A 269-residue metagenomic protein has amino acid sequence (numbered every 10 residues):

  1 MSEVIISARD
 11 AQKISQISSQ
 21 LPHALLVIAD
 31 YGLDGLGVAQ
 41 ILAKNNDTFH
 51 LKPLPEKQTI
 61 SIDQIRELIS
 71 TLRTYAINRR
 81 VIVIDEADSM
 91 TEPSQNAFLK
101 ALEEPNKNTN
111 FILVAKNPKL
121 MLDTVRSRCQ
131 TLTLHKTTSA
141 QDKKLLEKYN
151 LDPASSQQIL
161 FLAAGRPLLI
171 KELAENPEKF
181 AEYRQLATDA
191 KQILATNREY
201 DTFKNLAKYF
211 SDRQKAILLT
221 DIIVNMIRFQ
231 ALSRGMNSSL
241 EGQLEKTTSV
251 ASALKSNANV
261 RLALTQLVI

Functional and structural regions predicted by a protein language model:
M1-T48, N108, K116-I269: Charged, glycine-rich active-site and insertion segments that engage polyanionic ligands
Q12-I17, S61-V81, S89, P93-K100: Conserved alpha-helical scaffold flanking the Walker A/P-loop in AAA+ ATPase domains
L26, V81-V83, I112: Structural motif
D34, E56-K57, M90: Glycine-/small-residue-rich active-site loops that bind phosphorylated ligands and cofactors
N46-D63, M121: AAA+/P-loop NTPase substrate/partner-engagement loops
V83-I84, T133: Short catalytic-loop micro-motif centered on adjacent basic/acidic residues
E86-M90, P118: Conserved Walker B
N96-L113: Conserved catalytic/switch belt of AAA+ P-loop NTPases
